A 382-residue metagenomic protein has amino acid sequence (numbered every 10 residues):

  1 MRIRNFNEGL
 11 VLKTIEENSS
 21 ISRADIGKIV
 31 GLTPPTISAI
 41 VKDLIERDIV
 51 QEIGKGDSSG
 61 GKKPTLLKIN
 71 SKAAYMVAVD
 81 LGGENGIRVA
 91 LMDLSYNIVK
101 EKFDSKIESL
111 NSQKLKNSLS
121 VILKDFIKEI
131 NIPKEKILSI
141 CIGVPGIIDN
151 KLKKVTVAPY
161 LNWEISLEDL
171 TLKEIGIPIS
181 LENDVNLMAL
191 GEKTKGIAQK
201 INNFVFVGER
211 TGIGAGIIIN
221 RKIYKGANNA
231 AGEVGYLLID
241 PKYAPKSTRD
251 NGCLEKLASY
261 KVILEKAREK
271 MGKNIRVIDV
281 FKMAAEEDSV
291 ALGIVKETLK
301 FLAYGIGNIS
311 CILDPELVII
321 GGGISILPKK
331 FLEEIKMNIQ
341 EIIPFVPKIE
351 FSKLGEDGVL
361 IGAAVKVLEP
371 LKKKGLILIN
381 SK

Functional and structural regions predicted by a protein language model:
M1-G61, L66-F103, E108-K136, I175 (+2 more regions): ATP-binding/phosphotransfer module of carbohydrate and carboxylate kinases, centering on a glycine-rich
V79, G86, L138-R249, G362 (+1 more regions): Phosphate-binding/catalytic loop of phosphoryl-transfer enzymes
